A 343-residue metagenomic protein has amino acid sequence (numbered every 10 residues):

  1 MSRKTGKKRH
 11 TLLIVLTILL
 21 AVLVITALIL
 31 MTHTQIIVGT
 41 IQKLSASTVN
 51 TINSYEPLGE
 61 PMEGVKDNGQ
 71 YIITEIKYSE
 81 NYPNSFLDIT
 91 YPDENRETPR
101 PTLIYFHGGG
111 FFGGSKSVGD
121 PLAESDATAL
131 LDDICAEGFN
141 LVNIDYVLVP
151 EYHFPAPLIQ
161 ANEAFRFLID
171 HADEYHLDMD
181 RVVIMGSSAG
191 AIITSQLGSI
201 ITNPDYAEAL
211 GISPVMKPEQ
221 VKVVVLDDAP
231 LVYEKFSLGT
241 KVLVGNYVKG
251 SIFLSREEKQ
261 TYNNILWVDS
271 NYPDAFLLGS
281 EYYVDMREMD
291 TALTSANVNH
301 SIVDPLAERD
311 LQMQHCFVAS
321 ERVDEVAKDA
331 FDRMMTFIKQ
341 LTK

Functional and structural regions predicted by a protein language model:
M1-K7: Juxtamembrane low-complexity tails/linkers enriched in Ser/Thr-Pro and polybasic
K7-K343: Alpha/beta-hydrolase superfamily serine-hydrolase fold, recognizing
